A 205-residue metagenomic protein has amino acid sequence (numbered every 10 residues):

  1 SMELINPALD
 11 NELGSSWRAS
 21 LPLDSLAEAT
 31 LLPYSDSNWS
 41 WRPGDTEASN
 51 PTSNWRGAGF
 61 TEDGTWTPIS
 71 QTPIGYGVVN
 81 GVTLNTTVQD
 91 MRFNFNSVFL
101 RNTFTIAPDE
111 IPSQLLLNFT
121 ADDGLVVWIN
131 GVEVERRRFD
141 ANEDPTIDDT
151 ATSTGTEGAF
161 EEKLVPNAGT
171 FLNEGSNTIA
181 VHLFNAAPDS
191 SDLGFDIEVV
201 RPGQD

Functional and structural regions predicted by a protein language model:
S1-Q114, V126, R136-D205: Intrinsically disordered, low-complexity linkers and terminal tails enriched in Ser/Thr/Pro/Gly with interspersed basic
T120-D123: Short proline/glycine-enriched turn/loop motifs at strand-loop junctions of beta-rich domains
